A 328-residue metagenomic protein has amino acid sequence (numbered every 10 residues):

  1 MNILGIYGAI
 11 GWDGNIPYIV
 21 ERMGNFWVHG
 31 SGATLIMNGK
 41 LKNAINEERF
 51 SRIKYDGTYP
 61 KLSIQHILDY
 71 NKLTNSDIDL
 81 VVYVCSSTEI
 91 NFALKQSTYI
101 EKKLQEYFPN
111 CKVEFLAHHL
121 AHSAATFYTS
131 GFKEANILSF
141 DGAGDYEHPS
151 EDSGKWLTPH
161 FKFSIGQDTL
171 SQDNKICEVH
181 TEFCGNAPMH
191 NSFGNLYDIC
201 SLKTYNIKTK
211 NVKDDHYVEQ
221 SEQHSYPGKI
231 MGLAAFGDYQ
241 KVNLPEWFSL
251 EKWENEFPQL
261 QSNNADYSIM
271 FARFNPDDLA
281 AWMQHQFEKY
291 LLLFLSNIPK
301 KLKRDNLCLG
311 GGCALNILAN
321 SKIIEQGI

Functional and structural regions predicted by a protein language model:
M1-I328: Short acidic/glycine-rich loops and adjacent helix/strand connectors that line catalytic pockets where negatively
